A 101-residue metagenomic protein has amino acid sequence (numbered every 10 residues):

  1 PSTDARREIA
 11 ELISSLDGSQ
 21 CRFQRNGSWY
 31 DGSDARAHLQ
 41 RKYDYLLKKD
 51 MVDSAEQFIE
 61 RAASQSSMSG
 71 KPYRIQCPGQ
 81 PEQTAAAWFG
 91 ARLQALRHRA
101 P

Functional and structural regions predicted by a protein language model:
P1-S19: Immediate post-signal-peptide N-terminus of mature secreted/exported proteins
R22-P101: Compact alpha-helical subdomains of small soluble proteins
